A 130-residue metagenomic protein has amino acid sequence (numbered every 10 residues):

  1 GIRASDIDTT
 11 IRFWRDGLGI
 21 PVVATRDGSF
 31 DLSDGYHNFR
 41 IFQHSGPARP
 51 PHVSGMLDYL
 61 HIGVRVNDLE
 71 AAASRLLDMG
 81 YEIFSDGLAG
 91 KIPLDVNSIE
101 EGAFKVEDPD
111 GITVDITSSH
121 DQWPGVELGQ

Functional and structural regions predicted by a protein language model:
G1-D8, Y59-V64, T117-Q130: N-terminal beta-strand motif that seeds the catalytic metal site of vicinal oxygen chelate
G1-S5, S33, P51-M79, E101-E107 (+1 more regions): Vicinal oxygen chelate
D6-V22, L76-D78: Amphipathic alpha-helical segments
L18-V23, G63-R65, K91-N97: Short linear motifs in intrinsically disordered
G19-T25, E82-G87: Short secondary-structure junctions
P21-M56, V106-E107, T113-S118: Conserved short beta-strand elements that form part of the metal-binding/catalytic scaffold of enzyme active sites
M79-Q130: Vicinal oxygen chelate
